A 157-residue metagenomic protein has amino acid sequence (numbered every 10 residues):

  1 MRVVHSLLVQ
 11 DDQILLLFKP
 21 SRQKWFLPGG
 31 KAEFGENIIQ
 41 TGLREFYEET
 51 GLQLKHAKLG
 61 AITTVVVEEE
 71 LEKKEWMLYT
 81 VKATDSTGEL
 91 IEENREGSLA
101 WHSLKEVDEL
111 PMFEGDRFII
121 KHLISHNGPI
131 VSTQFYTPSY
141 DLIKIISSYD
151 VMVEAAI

Functional and structural regions predicted by a protein language model:
M1-I14, K31: Conserved N-terminal beta-strand and adjoining loop/helix that marks the start of the Nudix/MutT-like hydrolase domain
I14-L16, L90, L142: Hydrophobic "anchor" residues
F18-K24: Short, flexible turn/loop "capping" segments at secondary-structure junctions
W25-L27, K31: A positional/architectural concept
A32-K58, V66-H122, I146-I157: Unchanged
P129-I157: Acidic/histidine-enriched, glycine/proline-rich intrinsically disordered or flexible terminal extensions
